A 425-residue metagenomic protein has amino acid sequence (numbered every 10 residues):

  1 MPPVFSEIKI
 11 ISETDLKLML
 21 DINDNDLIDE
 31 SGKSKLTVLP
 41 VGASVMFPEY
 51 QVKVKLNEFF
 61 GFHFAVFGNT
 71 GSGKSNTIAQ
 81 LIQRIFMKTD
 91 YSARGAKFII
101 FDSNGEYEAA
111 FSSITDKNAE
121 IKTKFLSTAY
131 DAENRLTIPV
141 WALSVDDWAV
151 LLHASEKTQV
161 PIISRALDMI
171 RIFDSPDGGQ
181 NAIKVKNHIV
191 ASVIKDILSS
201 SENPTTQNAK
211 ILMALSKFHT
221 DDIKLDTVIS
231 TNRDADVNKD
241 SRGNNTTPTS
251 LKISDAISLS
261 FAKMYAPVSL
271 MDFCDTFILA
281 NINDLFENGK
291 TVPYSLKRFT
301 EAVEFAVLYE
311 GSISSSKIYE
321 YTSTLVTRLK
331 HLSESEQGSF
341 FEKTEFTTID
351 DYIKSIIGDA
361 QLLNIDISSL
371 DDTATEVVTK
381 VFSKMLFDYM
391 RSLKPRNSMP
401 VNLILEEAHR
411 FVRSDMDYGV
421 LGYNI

Functional and structural regions predicted by a protein language model:
P2-A43, K55: Charged, amphipathic alpha-helical linker segments immediately N-terminal to NTP-binding catalytic cores
D24-I28, T37-L39, T70-K74, T300-E301 (+2 more regions): N-terminal start-of-chain detector that recognizes signal peptides and the immediate post-cleavage beginning
D29-Q51, S335-I353: Conserved alpha/beta core surface patches that mediate binding of polyanionic ligands
E30, T89-A93, S175: Low-complexity, polar-biased intrinsically disordered regions enriched in Pro/Ser/Thr/Gly
V38-A129, I138: Glycine-rich phosphate-binding loop of nucleotide-binding enzymes
G105-A109, P139-N424: P-loop NTPase motor domains
